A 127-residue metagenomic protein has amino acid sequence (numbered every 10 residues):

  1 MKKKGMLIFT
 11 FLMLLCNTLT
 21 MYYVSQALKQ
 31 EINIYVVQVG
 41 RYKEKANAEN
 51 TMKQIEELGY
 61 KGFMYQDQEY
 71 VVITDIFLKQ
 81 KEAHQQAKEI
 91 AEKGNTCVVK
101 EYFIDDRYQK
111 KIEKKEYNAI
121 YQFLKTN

Functional and structural regions predicted by a protein language model:
M1-N127: Acidic/polar low-complexity segments and flexible, solvent-exposed patches
